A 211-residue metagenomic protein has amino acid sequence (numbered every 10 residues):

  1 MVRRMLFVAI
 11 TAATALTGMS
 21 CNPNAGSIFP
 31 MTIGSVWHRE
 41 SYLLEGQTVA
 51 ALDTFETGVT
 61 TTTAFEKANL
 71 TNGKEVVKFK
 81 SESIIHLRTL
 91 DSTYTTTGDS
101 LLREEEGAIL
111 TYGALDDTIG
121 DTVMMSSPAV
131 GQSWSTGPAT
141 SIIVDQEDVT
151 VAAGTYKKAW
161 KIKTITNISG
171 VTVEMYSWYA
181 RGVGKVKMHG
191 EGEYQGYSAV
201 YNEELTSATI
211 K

Functional and structural regions predicted by a protein language model:
M1-S20: Sec-dependent bacterial lipoprotein signal peptides
C21-K211: Conserved functional acidic sites
